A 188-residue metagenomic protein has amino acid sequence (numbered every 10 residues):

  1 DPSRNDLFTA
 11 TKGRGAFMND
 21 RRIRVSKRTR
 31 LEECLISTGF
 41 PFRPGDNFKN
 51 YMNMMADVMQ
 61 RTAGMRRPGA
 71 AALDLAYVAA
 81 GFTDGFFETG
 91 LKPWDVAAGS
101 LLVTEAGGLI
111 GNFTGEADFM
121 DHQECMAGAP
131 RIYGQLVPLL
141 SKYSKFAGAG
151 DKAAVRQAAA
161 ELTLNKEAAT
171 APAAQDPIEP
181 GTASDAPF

Functional and structural regions predicted by a protein language model:
D1-L75, H122-F188: Acidic beta-strand-loop-alpha-helix segment within the catalytic core of divalent metal-dependent phosphate-processing
S3, G90, A97: Anionic group-transfer/hydrolysis microenvironments
A76-A79, A97-E105: Hydrophobic residues within well-ordered alpha-helices
A80-G85, E105-L109: Alpha-to-beta junction loops
D84-P93: Active-site neighborhoods of divalent-metal-dependent phosphate/nucleic-acid chemistry enzymes
G115-F119: AMP-binding (ANL) adenylation modules
